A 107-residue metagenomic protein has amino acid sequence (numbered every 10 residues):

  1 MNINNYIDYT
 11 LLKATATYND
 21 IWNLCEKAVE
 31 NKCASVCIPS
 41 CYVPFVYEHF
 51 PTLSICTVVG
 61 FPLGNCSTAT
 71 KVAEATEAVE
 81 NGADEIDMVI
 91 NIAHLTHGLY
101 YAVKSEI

Functional and structural regions predicted by a protein language model:
M1-A16, N23-A28: Generic N-terminal amphipathic, Lys/Arg-enriched alpha-helix
I3-L11, V36-I38, S54-V59, I86-M88: Hydrophobic faces of well-ordered beta-strands that scaffold small-molecule active sites in alpha/beta enzyme cores
D8, V46, A78: Conserved, mostly hydrophobic/aromatic
A16-K27, T68-A78: Short, acidic/polar
Y18-N19, C37-S54, C66-T70, A93-I107: Active-site-adjacent beta->alpha loops and helix N-cap segments on the catalytic face of soluble alpha/beta enzymes
A83-H94: Ordered, amphipathic secondary-structure segments that act as subunit-interaction surfaces in large macromolecular
